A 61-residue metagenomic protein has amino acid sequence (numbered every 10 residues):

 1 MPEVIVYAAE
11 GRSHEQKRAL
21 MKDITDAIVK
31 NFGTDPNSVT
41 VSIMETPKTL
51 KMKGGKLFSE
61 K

Functional and structural regions predicted by a protein language model:
P2-K61: A domain-level signal for the structural core that forms small-molecule/cofactor-binding pockets and catalytic centers
